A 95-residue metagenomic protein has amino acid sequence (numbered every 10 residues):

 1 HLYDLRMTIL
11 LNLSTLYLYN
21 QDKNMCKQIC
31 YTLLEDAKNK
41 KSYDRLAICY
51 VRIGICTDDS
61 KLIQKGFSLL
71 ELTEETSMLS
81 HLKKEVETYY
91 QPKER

Functional and structural regions predicted by a protein language model:
H1-L10, R45-C56, E75-R95: TPR/TPR-like alpha-solenoid helical repeat scaffolds
H1-R45, C49: Alpha-helical adaptor scaffolds
N20, I53, T57-S60: Structural motif corresponding to the intra-repeat A-B loop/turn of tetratricopeptide repeats
Y31, Q64-F67, E71: Alpha-solenoid helical repeat scaffolds
D36-K40, T57, L70-T73, S77: Alpha-helical junction/boundary sensor with strong preference for TPR arrays
